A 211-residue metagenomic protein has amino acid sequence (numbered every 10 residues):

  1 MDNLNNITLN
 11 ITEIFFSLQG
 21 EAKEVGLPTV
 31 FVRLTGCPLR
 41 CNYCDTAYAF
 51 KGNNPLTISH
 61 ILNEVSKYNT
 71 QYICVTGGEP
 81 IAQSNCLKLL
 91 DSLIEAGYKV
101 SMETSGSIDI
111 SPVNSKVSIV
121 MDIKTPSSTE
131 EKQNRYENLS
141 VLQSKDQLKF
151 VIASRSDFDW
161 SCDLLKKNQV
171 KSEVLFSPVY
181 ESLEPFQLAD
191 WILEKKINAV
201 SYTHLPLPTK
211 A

Functional and structural regions predicted by a protein language model:
I7-R40: N-terminal pre-triad scaffold of radical SAM enzymes
L9, P28-T29, L39-V117: Conserved Radical SAM active-site core
N85-K166, V170-S172: Radical SAM/AdoMet-radical enzyme domain recognition
V100, A199-S201: Hydrophobic beta-strand scaffold residues
A153-D157, V179-E184: Short Gly/Pro-enriched loop/turn and capping motifs at secondary-structure junctions
L175-S177: C-terminal folded domains that constitute the principal catalytic or ligand-binding module of multi-domain proteins
F186-A189: Catalytic cores of alpha/beta
T203-T209: Conserved small/polar residues in nucleotide/adenosyl-binding loops
